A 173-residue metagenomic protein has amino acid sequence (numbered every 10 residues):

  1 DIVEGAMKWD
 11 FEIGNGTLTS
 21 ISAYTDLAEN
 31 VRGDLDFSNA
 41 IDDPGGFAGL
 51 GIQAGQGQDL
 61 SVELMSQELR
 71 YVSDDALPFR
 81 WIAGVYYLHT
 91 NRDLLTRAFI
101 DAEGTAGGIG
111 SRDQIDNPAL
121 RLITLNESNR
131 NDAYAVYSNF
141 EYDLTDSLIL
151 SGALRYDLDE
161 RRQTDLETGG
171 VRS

Functional and structural regions predicted by a protein language model:
D1-I82, L88-R92: Outer-membrane beta-barrel domain signature, strongest for Gram-negative TonB-dependent receptors and also present
I82-S173: Signature of Gram-negative outer-membrane beta-barrel scaffolds
